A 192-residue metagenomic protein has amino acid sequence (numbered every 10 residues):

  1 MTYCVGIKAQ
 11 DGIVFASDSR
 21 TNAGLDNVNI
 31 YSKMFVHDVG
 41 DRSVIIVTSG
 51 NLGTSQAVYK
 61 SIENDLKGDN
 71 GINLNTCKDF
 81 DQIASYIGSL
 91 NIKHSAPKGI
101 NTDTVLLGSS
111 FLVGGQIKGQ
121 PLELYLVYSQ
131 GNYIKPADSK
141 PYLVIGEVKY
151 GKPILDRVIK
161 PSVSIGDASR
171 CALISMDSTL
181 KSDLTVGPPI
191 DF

Functional and structural regions predicted by a protein language model:
M1-F192: N-terminal nucleophile
